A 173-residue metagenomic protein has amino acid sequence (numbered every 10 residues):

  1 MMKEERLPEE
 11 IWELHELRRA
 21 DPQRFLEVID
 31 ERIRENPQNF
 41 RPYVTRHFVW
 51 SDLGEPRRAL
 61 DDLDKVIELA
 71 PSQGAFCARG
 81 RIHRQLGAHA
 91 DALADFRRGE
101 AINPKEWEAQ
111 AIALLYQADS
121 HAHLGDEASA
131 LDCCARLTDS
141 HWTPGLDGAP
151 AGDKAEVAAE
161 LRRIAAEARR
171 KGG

Functional and structural regions predicted by a protein language model:
E31-R32, K65-V66, G99, N103 (+1 more regions): Canonical positions in the second alpha-helix
P37, A70-P71, P104, W142: Short coil turns that delineate tetratricopeptide repeat
R41, G74-A75, E108-I112: Start-of-helix register in tetratricopeptide repeats
R97-A101, L115, D119-G145: TPR/TPR-like (Sel1-like) alpha-helical repeat modules
